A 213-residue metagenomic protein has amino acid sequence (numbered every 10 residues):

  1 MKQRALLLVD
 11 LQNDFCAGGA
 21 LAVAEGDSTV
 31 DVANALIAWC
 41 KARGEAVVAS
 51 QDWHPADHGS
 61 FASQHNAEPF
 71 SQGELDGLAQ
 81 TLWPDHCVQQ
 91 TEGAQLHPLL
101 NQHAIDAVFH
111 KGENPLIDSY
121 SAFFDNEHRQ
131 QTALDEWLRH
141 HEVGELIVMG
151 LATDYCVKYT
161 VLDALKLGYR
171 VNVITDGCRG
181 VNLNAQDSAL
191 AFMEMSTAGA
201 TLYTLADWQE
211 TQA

Functional and structural regions predicted by a protein language model:
M1-L6: Extreme N-terminal starter segment of soluble prokaryotic enzymes
V9, Q51, T175: Active-site flanking residues adjacent to catalytic metal/cofactor-binding acidic residues
G19-G26, A122-N126: Short glycine-enriched, charge-decorated loop/helix-capping segments at active-site entrances that position
V23-A38: Short catalytic helix/loop segments, enriched in acidic residues and glycine and frequently bearing histidine
N34-E145: Active-site alpha/beta core segments
L36-I37, V157-G168: Histidine-anchored nucleotide/phosphate-binding helix
T81-P84, P98-A107, A185-A213: Structural recognition of alpha->loop->beta junctions
I147-G150, R170-N182: A short glycine-rich beta-strand->turn/loop micro-motif centered on a GG-aromatic cluster
